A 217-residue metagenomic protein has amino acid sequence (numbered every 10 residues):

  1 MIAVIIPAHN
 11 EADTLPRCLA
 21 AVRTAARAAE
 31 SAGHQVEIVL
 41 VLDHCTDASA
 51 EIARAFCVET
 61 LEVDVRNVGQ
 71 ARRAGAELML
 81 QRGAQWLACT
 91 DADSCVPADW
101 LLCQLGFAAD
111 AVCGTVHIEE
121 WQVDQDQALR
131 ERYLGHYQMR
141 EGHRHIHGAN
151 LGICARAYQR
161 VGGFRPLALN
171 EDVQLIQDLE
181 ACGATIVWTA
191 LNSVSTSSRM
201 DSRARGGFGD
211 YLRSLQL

Functional and structural regions predicted by a protein language model:
E11-E30: Short, well-formed alpha-helical segments that are part of the catalytic scaffolds of diverse glycosyltransferases
D13-P16, T46-A55, D99: Acidic helix N-cap motif at the loop->helix transition within catalytic regions of sugar-transfer enzymes
V39-E51, S94: A conserved acidic beta->alpha catalytic loop
A48, T90-G106: Acidic donor-binding/catalytic loop of UDP-sugar-dependent glycosyltransferases, especially processive GT2
A50-R82: Conserved donor nucleotide-binding strand/loop of the catalytic core
V112-Q125: Short beta-strand-to-loop element that shapes/binds the nucleotide-sugar donor at the catalytic cleft/hinge
I118-E119, L134-I153: A recurrent flexible, glycine/aromatic-enriched loop bordering the glycosyltransferase active site that acts as
L169-L175: Acidic donor-binding loop at a coil-to-helix junction in glycosyltransferase catalytic cores that engages
